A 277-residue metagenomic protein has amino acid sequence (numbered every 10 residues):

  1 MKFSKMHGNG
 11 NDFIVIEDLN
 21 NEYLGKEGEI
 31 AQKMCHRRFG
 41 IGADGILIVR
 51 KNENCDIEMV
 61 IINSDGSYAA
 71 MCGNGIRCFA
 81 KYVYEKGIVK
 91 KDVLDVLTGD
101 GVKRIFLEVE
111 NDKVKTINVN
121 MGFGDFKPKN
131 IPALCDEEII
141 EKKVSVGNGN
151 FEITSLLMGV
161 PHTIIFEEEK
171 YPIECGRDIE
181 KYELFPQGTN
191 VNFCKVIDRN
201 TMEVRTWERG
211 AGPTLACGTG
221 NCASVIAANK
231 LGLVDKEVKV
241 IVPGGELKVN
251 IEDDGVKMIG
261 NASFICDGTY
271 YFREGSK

Functional and structural regions predicted by a protein language model:
M1-E22, V119, E137, K142-G147 (+1 more regions): N-terminal, positively charged, Ser/Thr/Ala/Gly-biased leader segments that form transit/presequence-like amphipathic
M1-K113, T163-K277: A glycine-rich beta-to-alpha transition motif near the start of alpha/beta enzyme domains, typified by
A69, T116, K129-I131, E141: Flexible, glycine/proline-enriched loop segments at strand-loop-helix junctions that form or flank small-ligand binding
T98, V114-G124: Membrane helix-loop-helix hairpins that form the core translocation module of multi-pass transporters
G122-K127, C135: Ligand-binding beta-strand-loop-alpha-helix segment within the catalytic cores of soluble metabolic enzymes
F123-D125, M158-H162, A262: Glycine-rich beta-alpha junction loops
I153, P161-I164: Selected transmembrane alpha-helices and immediately adjacent juxtamembrane segments of polytopic inner-membrane
S155-M158, M258: Active-site donor-nucleotide binding/catalytic segment of nucleotide-sugar enzymes
